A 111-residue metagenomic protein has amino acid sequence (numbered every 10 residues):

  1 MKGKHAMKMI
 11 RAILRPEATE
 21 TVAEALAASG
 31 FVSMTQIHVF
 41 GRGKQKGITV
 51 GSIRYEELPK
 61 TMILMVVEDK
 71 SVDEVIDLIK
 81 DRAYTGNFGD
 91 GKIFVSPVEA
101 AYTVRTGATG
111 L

Functional and structural regions predicted by a protein language model:
M1-L111: Positively charged, small/polar-rich N-terminal and surface patches that mediate targeting and assembly and bind
